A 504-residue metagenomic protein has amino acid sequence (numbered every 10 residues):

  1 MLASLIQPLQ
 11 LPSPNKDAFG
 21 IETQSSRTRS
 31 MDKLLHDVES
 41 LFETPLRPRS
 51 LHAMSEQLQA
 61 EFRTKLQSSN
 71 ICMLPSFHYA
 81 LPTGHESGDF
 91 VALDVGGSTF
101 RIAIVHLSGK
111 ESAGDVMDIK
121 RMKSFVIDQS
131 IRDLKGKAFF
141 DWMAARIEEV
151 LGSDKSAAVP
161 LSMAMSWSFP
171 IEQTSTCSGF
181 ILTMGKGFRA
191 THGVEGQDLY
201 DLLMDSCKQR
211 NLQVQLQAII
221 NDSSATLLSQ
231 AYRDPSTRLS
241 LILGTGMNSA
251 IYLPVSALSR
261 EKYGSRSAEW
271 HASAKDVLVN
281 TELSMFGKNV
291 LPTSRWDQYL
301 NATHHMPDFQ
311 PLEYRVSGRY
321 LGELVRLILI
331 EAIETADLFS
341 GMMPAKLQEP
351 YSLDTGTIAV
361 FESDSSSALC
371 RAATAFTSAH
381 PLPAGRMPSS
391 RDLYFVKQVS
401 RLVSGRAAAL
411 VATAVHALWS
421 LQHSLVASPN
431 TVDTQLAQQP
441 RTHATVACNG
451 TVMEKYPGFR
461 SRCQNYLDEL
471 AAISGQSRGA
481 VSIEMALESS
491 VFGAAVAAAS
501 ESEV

Functional and structural regions predicted by a protein language model:
M1-K120, I131-L161, R233, D297-V504: ATP-binding/phosphotransfer module of carbohydrate and carboxylate kinases, centering on a glycine-rich
F90-D94, S162-A164, I220, R238-I242 (+3 more regions): Short glycine-aspartate micro-motif
G97-S98, L107-G109, S130, S168-E172 (+5 more regions): Conserved beta-strand elements of beta-rich interaction domains across eukaryotes, especially beta-propellers
A103-V105, S175-S178, Y252-L253: Short, solvent-exposed loop/turn and secondary-structure capping segments
H106, I147, W167-F169, C207: Generic hydrophobic/packing signal
E111-I119, K186-G196, L227-R326, I330 (+2 more regions): Glycine-rich phosphate-binding loop of actin/hexokinase-like ATP-binding domains
S124-A144, I171-A231, P235-L239, A257-G287 (+1 more regions): Glycine-rich phosphate-binding loop and adjoining helix at the ATP-binding site of ATP-dependent phosphoryl-transfer
M165-F169, N221-S223, L487: A general secondary-structure junction signal
